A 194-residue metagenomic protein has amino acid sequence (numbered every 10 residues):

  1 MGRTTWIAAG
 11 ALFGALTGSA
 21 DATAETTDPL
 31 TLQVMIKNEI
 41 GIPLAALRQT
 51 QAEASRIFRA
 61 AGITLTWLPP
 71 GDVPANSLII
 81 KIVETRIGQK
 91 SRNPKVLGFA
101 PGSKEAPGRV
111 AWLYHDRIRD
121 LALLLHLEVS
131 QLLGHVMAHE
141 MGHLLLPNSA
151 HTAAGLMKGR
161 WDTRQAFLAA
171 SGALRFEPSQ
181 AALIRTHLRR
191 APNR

Functional and structural regions predicted by a protein language model:
M1-T4: Positively charged n-region of N-terminal signal peptides that target proteins for export
W6-G18: Bacterial N-terminal signal peptides
A20-A24: Boundary at the C-terminal end of the N-terminal hydrophobic targeting segment
T26-L47: Fold-level signature of zinc-dependent metallopeptidase catalytic domains
L44-L144: Metzincin-family zinc-dependent endopeptidase catalytic domain
E140-L156: Catalytic Zn2+-binding segment of zinc metalloproteases
L156-H187: Post-HExxH zinc-binding segment in Zn-dependent metallohydrolases
R190-R194: C-terminal, charge/polar-rich interaction regions
